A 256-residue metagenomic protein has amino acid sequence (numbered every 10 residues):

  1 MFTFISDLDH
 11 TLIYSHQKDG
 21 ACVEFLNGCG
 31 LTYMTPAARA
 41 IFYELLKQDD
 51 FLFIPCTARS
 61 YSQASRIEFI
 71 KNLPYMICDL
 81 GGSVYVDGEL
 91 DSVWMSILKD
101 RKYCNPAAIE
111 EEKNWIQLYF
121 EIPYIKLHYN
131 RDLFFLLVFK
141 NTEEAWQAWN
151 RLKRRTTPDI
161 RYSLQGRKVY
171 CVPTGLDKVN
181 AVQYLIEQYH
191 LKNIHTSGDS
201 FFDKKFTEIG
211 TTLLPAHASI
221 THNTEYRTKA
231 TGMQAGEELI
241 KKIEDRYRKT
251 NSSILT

Functional and structural regions predicted by a protein language model:
M1-F4, L8-P55: Active-site neighborhood of HAD-like aspartate-dependent phosphohydrolases
T3-I5, Y75, H195: Hydrophobic "anchor" residues on beta-strands that sit immediately upstream of conserved functional sites
S6-K18, D79-G81, D87, A216-A218: Short loop/turn segments at strand-loop or loop-helix junctions that form parts of catalytic or ligand-binding pockets
G30-L31, V172-L176: Conserved beta-strand/loop elements of the cytosolic catalytic core of P-type E1-E2 ATPases, chiefly in the P-domain
M34-L118: Active-site phosphate-binding/coordination module
Y61-S65, A145, K178-V179, D203-K205: Short, well-ordered alpha-helical microsegments
G81-V169, P173-T174, E187, S252: Acidic beta-strand-loop-alpha-helix segment within the catalytic core of divalent metal-dependent phosphate-processing
V172, V179-T256: Mg2+-dependent phosphoryl-transfer enzymes with acidic/Ser/Thr/Gly-rich catalytic loops
